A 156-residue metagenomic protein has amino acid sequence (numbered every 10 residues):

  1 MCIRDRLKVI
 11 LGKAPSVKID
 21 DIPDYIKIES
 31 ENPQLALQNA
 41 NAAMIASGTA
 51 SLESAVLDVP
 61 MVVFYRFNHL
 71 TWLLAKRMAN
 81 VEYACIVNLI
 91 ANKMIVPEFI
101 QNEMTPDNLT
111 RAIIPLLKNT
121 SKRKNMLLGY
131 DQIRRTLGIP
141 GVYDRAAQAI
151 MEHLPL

Functional and structural regions predicted by a protein language model:
R4-L156: Nucleotide-activated sugar donor-binding and catalytic core shared by glycosyltransferases and related lipid-linked
